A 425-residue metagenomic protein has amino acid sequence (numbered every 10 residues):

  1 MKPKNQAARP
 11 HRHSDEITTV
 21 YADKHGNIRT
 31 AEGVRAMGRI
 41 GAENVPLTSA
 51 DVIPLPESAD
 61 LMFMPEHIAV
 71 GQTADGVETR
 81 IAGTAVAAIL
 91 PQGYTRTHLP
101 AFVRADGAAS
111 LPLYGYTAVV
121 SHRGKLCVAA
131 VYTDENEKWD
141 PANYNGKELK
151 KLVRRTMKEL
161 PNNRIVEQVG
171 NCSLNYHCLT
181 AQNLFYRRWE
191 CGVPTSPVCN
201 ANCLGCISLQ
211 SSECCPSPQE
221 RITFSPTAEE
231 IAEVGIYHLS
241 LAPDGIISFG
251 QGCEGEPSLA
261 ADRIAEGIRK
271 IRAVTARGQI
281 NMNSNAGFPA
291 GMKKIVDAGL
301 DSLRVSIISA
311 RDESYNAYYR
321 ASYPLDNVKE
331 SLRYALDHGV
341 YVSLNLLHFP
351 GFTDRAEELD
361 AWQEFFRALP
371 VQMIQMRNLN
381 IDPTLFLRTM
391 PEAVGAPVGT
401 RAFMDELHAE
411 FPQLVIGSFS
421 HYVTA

Functional and structural regions predicted by a protein language model:
M1-N163, D360-A425: Auxiliary Fe-S-binding modules of radical SAM enzymes
V153, N163-Q182, I207-E230, V234: Short, flexible helix-coil linker/hinge segments at the edges of structured domains or between repeats
Y176-S211, G245-F249: N-terminal pre-triad scaffold of radical SAM enzymes
E190, P194, Q210-E266, I271-G291 (+3 more regions): Core AdoMet radical
A261-R277, D326-V342, V394-G417: Alpha-helix-loop-beta-strand connector modules within alpha/beta enzyme cores
A290-I295, G351-A368: Catalytic cores of alpha/beta
A298, H338, A368-L369: Structural motif
L332-E358: Conserved strand-turn element in the central/C-terminal portion of the radical SAM core barrel that lines
